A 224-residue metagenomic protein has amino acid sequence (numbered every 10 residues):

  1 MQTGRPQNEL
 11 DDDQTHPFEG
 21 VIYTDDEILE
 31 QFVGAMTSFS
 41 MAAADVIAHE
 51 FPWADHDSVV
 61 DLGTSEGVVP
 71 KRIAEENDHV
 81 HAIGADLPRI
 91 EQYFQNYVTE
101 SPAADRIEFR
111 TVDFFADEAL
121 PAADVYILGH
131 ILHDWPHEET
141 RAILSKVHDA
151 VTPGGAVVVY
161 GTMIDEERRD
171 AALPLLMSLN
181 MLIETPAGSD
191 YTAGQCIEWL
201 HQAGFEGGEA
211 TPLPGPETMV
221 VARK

Functional and structural regions predicted by a protein language model:
M1-D57: Conserved Class I S-adenosyl-L-methionine-dependent methyltransferase catalytic core
W53-K224: Alpha-helical subdomain
